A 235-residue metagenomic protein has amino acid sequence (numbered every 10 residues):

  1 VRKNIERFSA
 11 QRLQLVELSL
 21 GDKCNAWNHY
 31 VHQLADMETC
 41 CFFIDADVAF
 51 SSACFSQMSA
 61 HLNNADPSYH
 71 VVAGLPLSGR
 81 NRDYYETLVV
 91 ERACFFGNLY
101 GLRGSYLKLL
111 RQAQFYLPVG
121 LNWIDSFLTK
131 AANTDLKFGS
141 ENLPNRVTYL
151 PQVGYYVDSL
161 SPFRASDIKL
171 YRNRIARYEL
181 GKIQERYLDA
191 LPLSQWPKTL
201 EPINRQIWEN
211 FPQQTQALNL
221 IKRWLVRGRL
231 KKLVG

Functional and structural regions predicted by a protein language model:
V1-V16: Acidic donor-binding segment of Leloir-type glycosyltransferases
L18-A26: A short, glycine-/small-residue-rich helix N-cap motif at loop->alpha-helix starts within glycosyltransferase
N25-C40: Active-site nucleotide-sugar/metal-binding loop of Leloir-type enzymes
M37-A49: Short beta-strand-to-loop acidic/aromatic patch adjacent to the donor-nucleotide binding site
A49-T87: Conserved donor NDP-sugar-binding/catalytic core segment of glycosyltransferases
F95-Q114, D125-T134: Conserved nucleotide-sugar donor-binding and metal-coordinating catalytic region shared by glycosyltransferases
G120-N145, Y149-P151: A short, conserved alpha-helix in the catalytic core of glycosyltransferases
L160-G235: Terminal low-complexity segments of carbohydrate-biosynthetic enzymes
